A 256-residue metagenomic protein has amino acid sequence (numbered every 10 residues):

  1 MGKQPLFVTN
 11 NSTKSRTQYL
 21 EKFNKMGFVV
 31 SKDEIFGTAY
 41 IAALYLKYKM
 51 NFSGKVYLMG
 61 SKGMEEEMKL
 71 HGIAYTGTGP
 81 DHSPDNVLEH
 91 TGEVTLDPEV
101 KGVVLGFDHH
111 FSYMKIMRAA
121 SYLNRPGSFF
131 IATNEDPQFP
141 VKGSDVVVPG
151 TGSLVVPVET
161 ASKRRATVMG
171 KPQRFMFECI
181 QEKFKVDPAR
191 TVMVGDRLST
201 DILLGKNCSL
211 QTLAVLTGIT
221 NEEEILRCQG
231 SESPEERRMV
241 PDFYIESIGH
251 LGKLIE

Functional and structural regions predicted by a protein language model:
M1, S12-D33, A43-E256: Asp-based, Mg2+/Mn2+-dependent phosphohydrolase catalytic module
G37-I41: Conserved beta-strand -> loop -> alpha-helix junction used to position metal-binding or nucleic-acid-contacting
